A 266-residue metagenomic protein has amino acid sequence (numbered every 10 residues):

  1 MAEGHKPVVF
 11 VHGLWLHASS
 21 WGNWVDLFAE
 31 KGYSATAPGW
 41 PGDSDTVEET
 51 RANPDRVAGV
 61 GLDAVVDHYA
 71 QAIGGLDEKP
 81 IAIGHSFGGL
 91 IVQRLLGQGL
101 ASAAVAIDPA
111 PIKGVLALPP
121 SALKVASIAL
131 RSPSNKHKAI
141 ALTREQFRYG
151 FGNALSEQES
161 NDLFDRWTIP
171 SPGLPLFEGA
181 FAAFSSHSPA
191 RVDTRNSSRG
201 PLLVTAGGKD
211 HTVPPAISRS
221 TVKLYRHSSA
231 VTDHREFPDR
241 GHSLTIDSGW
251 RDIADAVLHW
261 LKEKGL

Functional and structural regions predicted by a protein language model:
G13-H17, S86, G208-K209: Active-site glycine-rich loops that stabilize anionic/oxyanionic intermediates across multiple enzyme folds
F28-A52: Conserved alpha/beta-hydrolase
I83-G88, V92: Gly/Ala-rich beta-loop-alpha elbow adjacent to hydrolase catalytic centers
L100-H137, F177-F184: Flexible "cap/lid" loop of the alpha/beta hydrolase fold
A122-P170, L174-L176: Helix-rich cap/lid subdomain of alpha/beta-hydrolase
S198, V204-A206, D210: Short beta-strand/loop motif that positions the catalytic acidic residue of the alpha/beta-hydrolase fold
H211-S220: Conserved alpha/beta-hydrolase "acid-adjacent" motif
S228-L266: Catalytic active-site module of serine/aspartate enzymes centered on a nucleophile-bearing elbow/loop
